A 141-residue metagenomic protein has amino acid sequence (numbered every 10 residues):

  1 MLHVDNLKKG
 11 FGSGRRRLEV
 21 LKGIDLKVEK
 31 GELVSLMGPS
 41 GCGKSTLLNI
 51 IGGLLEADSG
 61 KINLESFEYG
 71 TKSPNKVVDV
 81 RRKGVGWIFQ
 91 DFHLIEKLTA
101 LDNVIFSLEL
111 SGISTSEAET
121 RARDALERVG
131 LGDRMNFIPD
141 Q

Functional and structural regions predicted by a protein language model:
M1-V4, G10-G23, N136: A short, flexible loop at the N-terminus of ABC-type nucleotide-binding domains that lies
R15, Y69-G86, T115: ABC ATPase NBD coupling module
M37-P39: The feature captures the beta-strand-to-loop junction immediately N-terminal to the Walker
G52: Helix-to-loop junction immediately C-terminal to a conserved catalytic motif
D58-E68: ABC nucleotide-binding domain "signature motif"
F67-E68, E109, S116-R134: Conserved ABC ATPase "signature" region
L98-F106: Short coil-to-helix segment of the ABC ATPase nucleotide-binding domain corresponding to the Q-loop/switch region
F137-Q141: Conserved ABC ATPase signature
